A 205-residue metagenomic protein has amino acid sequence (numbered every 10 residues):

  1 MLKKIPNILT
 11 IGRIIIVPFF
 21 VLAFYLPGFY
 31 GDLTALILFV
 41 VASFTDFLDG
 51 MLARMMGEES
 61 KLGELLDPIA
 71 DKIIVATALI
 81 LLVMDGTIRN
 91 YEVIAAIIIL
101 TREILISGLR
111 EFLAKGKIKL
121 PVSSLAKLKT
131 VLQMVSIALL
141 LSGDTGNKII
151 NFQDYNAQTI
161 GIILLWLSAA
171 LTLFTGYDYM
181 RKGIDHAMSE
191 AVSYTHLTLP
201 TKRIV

Functional and structural regions predicted by a protein language model:
M1, G57-L62, I88: Short juxtamembrane and helix-loop transition motifs at transmembrane-helix boundaries in membrane proteins
L2-L22, L36-V40, I69-Y194: A feature for the membrane-embedded catalytic helix bundles of lipid/isoprenoid biosynthetic enzymes
L22-Y30: Short, hydrophobic transmembrane alpha-helix segments
T195-T201: Conserved small/polar residues in nucleotide/adenosyl-binding loops
